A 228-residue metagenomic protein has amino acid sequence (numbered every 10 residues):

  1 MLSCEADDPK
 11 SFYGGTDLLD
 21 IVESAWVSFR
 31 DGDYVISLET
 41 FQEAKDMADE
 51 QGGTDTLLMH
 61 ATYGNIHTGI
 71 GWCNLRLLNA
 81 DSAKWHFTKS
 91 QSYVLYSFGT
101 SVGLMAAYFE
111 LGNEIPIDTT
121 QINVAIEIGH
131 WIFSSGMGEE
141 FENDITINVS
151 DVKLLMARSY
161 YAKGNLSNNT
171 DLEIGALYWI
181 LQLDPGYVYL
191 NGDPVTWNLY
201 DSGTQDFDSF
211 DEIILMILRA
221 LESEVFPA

Functional and structural regions predicted by a protein language model:
L2-V27: Bacterial Sec-dependent N-terminal signal peptides
K10-F12, D46-Y63, S92-G99, H130-V149 (+1 more regions): Flexible helix-coil transition and linker loops at the boundaries of alpha-helical arrays
G14-T16, I21, D55-G64, G69 (+5 more regions): Structural signature of alpha-solenoid helical repeat junctions
D31, I70, L77, L111-N113 (+2 more regions): Structural motif corresponding to the intra-repeat A-B loop/turn of tetratricopeptide repeats
Y34, F41, F87, I122 (+2 more regions): Hydrophobic/aromatic packing residues within the alpha-helices of TPR/SEL1-like helical repeat arrays
S37, A83, I117-D118, A125 (+2 more regions): Single-residue signature of alpha-solenoid repeat helices
N143-I147, L154-R158, A162, L166-A228: Terminal, low-structured helical/coil segments at or just beyond the last alpha-helical repeat
